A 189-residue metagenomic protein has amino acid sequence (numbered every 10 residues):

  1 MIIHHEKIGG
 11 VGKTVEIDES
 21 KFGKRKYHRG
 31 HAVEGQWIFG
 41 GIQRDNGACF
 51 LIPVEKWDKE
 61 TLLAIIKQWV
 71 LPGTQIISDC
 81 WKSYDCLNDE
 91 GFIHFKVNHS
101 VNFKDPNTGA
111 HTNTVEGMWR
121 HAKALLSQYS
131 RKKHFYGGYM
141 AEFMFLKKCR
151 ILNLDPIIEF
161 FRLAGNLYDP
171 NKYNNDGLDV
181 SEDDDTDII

Functional and structural regions predicted by a protein language model:
M1-I189: Residue-level recognition of single "structural anchor" positions that define or cap local secondary structure
